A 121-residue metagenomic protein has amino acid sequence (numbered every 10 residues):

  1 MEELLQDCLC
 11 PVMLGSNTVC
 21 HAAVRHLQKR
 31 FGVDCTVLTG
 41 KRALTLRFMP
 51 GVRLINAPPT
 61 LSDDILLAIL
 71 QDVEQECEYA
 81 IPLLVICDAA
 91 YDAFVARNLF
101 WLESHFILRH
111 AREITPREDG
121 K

Functional and structural regions predicted by a protein language model:
L4-C10: A short, charged/proline- and glycine-enriched loop that marks the coil->beta-strand transition at the N-terminal
P11-L27: Glycine-rich adenosine-cofactor-binding loop
V12-M13, D34-G40, L84-V85: Short, hydrophobic beta-strand segments that form beta-sheet elements in well-ordered domains
A23, T36-L38, R47: N-terminal cofactor/phosphate-binding cores enriched in small/glycine residues, especially glycine-rich loops such as
A23-F31, E74, L99: Surface-exposed amphipathic alpha-helices with a cationic face
F31-C35, F106: A generic structural motif
L38-T45, A90: Short, polar loop motifs at secondary-structure junctions
M49-K121: Conserved N-proximal alpha/beta basic substrate-recognition cap immediately N-terminal to, or forming the N-lobe
